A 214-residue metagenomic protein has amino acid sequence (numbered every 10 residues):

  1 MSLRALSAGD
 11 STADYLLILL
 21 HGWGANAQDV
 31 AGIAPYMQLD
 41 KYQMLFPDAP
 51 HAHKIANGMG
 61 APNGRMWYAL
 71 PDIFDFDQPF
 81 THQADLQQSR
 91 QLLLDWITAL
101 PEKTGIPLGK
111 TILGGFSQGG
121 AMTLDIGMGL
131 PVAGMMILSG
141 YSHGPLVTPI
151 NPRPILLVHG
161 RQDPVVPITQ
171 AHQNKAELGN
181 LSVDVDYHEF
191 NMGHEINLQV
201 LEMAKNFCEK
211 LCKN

Functional and structural regions predicted by a protein language model:
M1-I106: Serine-hydrolase catalytic machinery in alpha/beta-hydrolase-like enzymes
H21-W23, T111-F116, G160: Conserved alpha/beta-hydrolase "nucleophile elbow" surrounding the catalytic nucleophile
A25-N26, A52, H143, P164 (+1 more regions): Active-site loop signature of alpha/beta-hydrolase-fold enzymes
P47-D48, G114, M136-S139, V158 (+1 more regions): Alpha/beta-hydrolase-fold catalytic nucleophile elbow
G58-M66, G140-L156: Flexible "cap/lid" loop of the alpha/beta hydrolase fold
T98-P101, G109-N151: Primarily recognizes the serine-hydrolase "nucleophile elbow" in alpha/beta-hydrolase and SGNH/GDSL folds
L156-H159, D163: Short beta-strand/loop motif that positions the catalytic acidic residue of the alpha/beta-hydrolase fold
T169-N214: C-terminal catalytic histidine-bearing segment of alpha/beta-hydrolase fold enzymes
